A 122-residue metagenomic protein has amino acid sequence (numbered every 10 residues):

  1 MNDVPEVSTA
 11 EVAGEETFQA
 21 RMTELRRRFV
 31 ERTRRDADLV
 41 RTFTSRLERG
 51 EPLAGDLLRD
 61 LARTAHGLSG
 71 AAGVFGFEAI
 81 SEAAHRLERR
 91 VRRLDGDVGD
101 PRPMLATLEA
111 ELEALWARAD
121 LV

Functional and structural regions predicted by a protein language model:
N2-P5, T9-V12: Interdomain "switch/hinge" adjacent to the Bergerat
E15-A62, L105-A119: Long, amphipathic alpha-helical coiled-coil segments characteristic of histidine-phosphotransfer scaffolds
T42-P52, G73, R92-G99: Short, flexible helix-adjacent loops and helix caps
G55-R93: Extended, amphipathic alpha-helices with heptad-repeat/coiled-coil or helix-bundle character that serve as
E78-S81, P103, L121-V122: Long amphipathic alpha-helical segments
V91, D95, W116-A119: Conserved NTP-handling cores and scaffolds of large molecular machines
